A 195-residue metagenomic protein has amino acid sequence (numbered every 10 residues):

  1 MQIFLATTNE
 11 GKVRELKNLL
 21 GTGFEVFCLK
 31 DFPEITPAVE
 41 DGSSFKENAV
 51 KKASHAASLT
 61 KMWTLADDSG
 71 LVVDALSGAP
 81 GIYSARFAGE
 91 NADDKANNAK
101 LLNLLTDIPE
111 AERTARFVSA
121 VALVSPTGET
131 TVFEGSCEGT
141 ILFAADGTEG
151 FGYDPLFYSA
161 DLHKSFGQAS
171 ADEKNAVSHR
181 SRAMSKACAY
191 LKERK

Functional and structural regions predicted by a protein language model:
Q2-F4, G11-K195: Anionic-ligand binding patches
